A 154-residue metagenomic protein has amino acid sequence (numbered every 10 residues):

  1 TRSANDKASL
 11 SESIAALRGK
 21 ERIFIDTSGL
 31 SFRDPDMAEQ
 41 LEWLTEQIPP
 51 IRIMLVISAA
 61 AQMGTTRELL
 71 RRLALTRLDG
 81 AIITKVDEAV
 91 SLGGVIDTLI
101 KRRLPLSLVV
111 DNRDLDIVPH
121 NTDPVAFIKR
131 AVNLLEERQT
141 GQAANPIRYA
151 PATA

Functional and structural regions predicted by a protein language model:
T1-M37, I48, S58: Switch II (G3) loop of P-loop NTPases
D6-S9, G29-F32, A59-M63, V86-V90 (+1 more regions): Conserved nucleotide-binding/hydrolysis micro-motifs of P-loop NTPases
E21-S28, A74, L78, A126-E136: A polyampholytic, Gly/Pro-enriched intrinsically disordered region
F32-Q40, T65-R67, S91-G94: Conserved ATPase-coupling elements of RecA-like P-loop NTPase cores
Q40-E42, L70-A74, I96-K101, P124-V125: Short, solvent-exposed amphipathic alpha-helical segments in soluble enzyme and RNA/protein-processing domains
I48-A61, T65-E68: Phosphate/Mg2+-binding loops and adjacent switch elements in nucleotide/diphosphate-handling enzyme cores
P50-I57, A74-D116: Conserved beta-strand/loop subsegment of P-loop NTPase cores
L99-A154: NTP-binding/hydrolysis catalytic cores, primarily Walker-type P-loop NTPases
